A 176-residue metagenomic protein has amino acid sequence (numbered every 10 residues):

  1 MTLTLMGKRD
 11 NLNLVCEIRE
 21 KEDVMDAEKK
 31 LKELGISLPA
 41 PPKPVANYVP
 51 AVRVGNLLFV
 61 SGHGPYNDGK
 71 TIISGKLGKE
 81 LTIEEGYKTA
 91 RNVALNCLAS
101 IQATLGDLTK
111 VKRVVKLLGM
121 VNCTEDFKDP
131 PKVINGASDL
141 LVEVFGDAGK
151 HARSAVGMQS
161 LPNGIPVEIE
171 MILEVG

Functional and structural regions predicted by a protein language model:
G7-R9, N13, E33: N-terminal functional modules and adjacent low-complexity/disordered segments of proteins
N11-N13, E17, K21: Short, positively charged and aromatic/hydrophobic N-terminal segments
M25-G176: Short, polar/acidic, helix-capping and beta-turn segments at strand->helix junctions that line the mouths
